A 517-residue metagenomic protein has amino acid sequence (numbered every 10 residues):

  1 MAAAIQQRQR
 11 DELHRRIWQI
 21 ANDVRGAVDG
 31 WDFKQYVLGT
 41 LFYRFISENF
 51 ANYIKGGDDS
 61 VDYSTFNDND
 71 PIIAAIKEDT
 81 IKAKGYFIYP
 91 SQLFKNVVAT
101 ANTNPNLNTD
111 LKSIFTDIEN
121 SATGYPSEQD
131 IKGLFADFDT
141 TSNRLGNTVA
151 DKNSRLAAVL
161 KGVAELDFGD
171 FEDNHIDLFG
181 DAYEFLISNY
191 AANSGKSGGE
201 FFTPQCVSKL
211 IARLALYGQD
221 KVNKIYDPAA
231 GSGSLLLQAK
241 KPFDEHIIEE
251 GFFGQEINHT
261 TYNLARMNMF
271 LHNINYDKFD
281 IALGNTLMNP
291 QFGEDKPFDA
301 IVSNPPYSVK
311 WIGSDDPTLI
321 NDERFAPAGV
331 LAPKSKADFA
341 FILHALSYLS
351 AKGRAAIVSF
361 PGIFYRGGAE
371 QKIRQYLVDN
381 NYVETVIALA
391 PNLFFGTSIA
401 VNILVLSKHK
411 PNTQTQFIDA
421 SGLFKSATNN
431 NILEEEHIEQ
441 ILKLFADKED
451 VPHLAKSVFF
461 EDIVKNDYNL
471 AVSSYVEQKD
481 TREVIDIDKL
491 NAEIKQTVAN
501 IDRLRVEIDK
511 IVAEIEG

Functional and structural regions predicted by a protein language model:
M1-L210, L214-A215, D277-T286, A388-N392 (+2 more regions): Non-catalytic, mostly N-terminal accessory regions of nucleic-acid modification and defense proteins
A2-A4, R8, D295-G517: A conserved structural/catalytic subdomain of Rossmann-like adenosyl-cofactor enzymes
G26, G30, F185, Y217-K221 (+2 more regions): Membrane-interface junctions
V37, F179, V222, E249 (+3 more regions): A structure-centric signal for secondary-structure junctions around beta-strands
E172, D244-E245, L271, F394-G396 (+1 more regions): Generic marker of residues within folded, mature protein domains
L178, I225, S335: Glycine-rich, flexible loop segments associated with nucleotide phosphate handling
S197-S303, S308-K310, D315-L319, R324-G329 (+3 more regions): Conserved S-adenosyl-L-methionine
